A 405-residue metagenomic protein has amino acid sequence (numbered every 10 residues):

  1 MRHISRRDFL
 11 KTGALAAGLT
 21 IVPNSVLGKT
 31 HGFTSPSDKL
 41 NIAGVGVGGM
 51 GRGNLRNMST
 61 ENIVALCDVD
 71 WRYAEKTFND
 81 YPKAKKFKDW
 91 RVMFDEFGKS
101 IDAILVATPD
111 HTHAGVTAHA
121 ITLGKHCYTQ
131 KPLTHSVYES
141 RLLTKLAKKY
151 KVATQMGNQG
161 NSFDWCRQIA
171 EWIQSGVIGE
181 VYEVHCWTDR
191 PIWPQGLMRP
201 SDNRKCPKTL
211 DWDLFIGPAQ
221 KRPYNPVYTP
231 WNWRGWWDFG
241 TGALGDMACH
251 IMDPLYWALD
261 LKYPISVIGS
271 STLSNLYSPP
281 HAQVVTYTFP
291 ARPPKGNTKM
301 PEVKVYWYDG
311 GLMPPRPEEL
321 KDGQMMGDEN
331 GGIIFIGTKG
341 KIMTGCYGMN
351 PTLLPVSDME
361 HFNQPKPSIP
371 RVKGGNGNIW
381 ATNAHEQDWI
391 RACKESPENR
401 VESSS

Functional and structural regions predicted by a protein language model:
M1-A16: N-terminal secretory signal peptides and thylakoid transit peptides that target proteins across membranes
G13-A16, P223-P226, F239-L259, L276 (+4 more regions): C-terminal helical cap and adjacent loop that interface with cofactors, partners, or active-site loops
G13-Y81, G160-F163, I173, L255: N-terminal Rossmann-like dinucleotide-binding module
I104-L105: N-terminal Rossmann-like NAD(P) cofactor-binding module of classical short-chain dehydrogenase/reductase
P109-D110, A114-S162, G176: Beta-strand-loop-alpha-helix segment that lines the small-molecule cofactor/substrate pocket of alpha/beta enzymes
Y150-V152, G196-R199, W231-T241: Flexible glycine/proline-enriched surface loops and loop-helix/loop-strand junctions
F163-H185, M198-S201, I216, R222 (+2 more regions): Oxidoreductase and adenylate-handling cofactor-binding alpha/beta cores
W187-Y228: Core domains of carbohydrate- and sulfate-ester-processing enzymes
